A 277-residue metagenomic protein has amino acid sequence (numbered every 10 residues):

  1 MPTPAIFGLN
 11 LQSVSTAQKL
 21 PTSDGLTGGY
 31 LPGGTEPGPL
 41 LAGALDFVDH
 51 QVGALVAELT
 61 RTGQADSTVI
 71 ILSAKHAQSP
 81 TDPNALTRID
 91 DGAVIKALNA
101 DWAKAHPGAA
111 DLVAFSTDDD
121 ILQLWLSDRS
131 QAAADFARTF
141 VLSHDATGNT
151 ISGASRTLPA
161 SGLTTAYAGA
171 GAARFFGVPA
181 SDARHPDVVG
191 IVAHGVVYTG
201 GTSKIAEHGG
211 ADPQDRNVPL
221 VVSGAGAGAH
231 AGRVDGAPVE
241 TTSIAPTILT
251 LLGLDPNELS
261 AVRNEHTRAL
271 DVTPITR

Functional and structural regions predicted by a protein language model:
M1-F47, N84-L86: Active-site His/acidic residue clusters
M1-S15, L26, R174-N264: Extracellular low-complexity, Gly/Ser/Thr-rich intrinsically disordered linkers and protease-sensitive activation/hinge
P21-G38, P107, D145-L163, P179 (+2 more regions): Intrinsically disordered, low-complexity coil segments
T22, T81, A211-D212: Short glycine-biased active-site loop of nucleotidyltransferases that positions the nucleotide triphosphate and helps
P39, H50, A54-T199: Secreted, luminal/periplasmic, and some membrane-associated catalytic domains that remodel anionic oxygen-ester
G43-D46, H50-A57, T242, P246 (+1 more regions): Solvent-exposed, polar/charged alpha-helical surfaces in well-ordered, non-transmembrane soluble domains, broadly
Q51-G53, T62-D66, L252-G253, N257-R277: A recurrent domain-boundary module in secreted/ectodomain proteins
A93-S143, E207-L252, R268-T276: Substrate-binding rim/cap in mid-to-C-terminal beta-strand-loop elements of soluble/periplasmic
